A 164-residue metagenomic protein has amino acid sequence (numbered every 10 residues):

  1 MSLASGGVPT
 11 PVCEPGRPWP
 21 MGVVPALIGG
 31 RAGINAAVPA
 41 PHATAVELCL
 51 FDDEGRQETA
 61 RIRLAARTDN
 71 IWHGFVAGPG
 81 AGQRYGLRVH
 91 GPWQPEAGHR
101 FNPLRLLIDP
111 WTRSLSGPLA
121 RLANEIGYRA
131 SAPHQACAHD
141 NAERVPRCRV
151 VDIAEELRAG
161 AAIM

Functional and structural regions predicted by a protein language model:
M1-G30, E58, R67-I71, F75-M164: The feature marks proteins involved in alpha-glucan
A32-A36: Structural beta-strand segments of beta-rich domains
P39-A45: Short proline/glycine-enriched turn/loop motifs at strand-loop junctions of beta-rich domains
E47-C49: Beta-strand signatures of extracellular beta-sandwich domains
F51-R56: Change "in extracellular beta-sheet-rich domains … of secreted and cell-surface proteins" to "in beta-sheet-rich domains
I62-L64: Ser/Thr-rich low-complexity repeats and stalk/linker segments
